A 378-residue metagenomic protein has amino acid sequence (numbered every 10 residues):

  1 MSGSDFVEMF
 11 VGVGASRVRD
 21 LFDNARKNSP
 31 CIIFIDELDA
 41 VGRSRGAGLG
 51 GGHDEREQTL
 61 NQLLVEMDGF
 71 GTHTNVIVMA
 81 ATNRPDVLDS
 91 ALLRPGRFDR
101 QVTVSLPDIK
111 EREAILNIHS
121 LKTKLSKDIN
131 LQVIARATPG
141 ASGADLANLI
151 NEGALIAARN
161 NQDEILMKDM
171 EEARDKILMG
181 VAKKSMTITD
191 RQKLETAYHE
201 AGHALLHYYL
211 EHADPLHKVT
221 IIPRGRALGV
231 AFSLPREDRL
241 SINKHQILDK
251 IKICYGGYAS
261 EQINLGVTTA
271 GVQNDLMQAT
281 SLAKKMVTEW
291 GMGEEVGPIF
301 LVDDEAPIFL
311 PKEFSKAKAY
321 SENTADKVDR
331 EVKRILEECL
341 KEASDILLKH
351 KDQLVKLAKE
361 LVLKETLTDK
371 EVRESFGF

Functional and structural regions predicted by a protein language model:
M1-A135, A141, G153: Walker A/P-loop NTP-binding motif of AAA+ ATPase domains
G3, L131, G143, L166-M167 (+2 more regions): Structural motif detector for alpha-helix initiation sites
V11, R19-R26, D39-G42, L64-G71 (+17 more regions): Signal for well-folded cores of large energy- and translation-related assemblies
D23, N61, M79, K110 (+8 more regions): A broad detector of short, well-ordered amphipathic alpha-helices that serve as recognition/interaction surfaces
I32, G71, S90-A91, V104-E171 (+4 more regions): Conserved C-terminal "switch" segment of AAA+ ATPases
R191, E195-A197, A204-F378: Soluble catalytic regions of large protease machineries
